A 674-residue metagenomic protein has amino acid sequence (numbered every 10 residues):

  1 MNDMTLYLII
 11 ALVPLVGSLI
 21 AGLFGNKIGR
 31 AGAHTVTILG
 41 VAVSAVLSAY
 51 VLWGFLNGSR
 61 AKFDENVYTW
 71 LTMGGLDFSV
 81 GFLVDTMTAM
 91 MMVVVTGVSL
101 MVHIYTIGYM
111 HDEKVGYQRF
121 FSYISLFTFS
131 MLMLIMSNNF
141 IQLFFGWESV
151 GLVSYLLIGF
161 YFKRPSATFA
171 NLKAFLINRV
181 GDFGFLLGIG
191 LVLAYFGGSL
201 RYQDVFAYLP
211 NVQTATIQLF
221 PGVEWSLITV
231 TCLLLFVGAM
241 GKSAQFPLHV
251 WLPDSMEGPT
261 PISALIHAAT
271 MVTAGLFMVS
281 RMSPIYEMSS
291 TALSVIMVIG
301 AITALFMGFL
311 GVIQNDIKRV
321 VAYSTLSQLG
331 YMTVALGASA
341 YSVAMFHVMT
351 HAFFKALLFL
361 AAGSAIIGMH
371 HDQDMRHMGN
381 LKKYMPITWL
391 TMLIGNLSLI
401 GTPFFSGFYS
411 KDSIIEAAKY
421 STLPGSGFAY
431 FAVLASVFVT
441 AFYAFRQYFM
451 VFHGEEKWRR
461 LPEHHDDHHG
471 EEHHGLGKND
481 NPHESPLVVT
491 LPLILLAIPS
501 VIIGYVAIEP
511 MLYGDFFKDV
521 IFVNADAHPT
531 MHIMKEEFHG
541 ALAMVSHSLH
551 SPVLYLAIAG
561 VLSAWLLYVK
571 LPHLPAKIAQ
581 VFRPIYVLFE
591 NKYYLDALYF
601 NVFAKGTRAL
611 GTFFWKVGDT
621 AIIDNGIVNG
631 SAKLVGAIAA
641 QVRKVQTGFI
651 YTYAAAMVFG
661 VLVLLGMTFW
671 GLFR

Functional and structural regions predicted by a protein language model:
M1-L12, I28-T35, L39, L76-V94 (+8 more regions): Membrane-entry segments of alpha-helical transmembrane domains in multi-pass membrane proteins
M1-L6, F24-S122, Y195-E224, T229 (+3 more regions): Transmembrane helix-loop-helix hairpins at membrane boundaries of multipass inner-membrane proteins
A11-N26, L100, M240, A244: N-terminal signal-anchor/start-transfer transmembrane helix
R30-V43, L172-G184, K383-M392, H483-P499 (+1 more regions): Alpha-helical transmembrane segments and their helix-start/interface "positive-inside/aromatic belt" motifs in integral
L39-L56, G181-F196, M392-I400, P492-G514 (+2 more regions): Hydrophobic alpha-helical membrane-insertion segments
A61-L76, R201-F220, S410-S421, P510-M544: Membrane-interfacial helical/loop segments at transmembrane boundaries in membrane proteins
G75-L83, E509-Y555, W565-R674: Aromatic-capped, Gly/Pro-kinked transmembrane alpha-helices
V98-G146, L152-N479, P499, Y505: Hydrophobic transmembrane alpha-helices and their helix-loop junctions in integral membrane proteins
